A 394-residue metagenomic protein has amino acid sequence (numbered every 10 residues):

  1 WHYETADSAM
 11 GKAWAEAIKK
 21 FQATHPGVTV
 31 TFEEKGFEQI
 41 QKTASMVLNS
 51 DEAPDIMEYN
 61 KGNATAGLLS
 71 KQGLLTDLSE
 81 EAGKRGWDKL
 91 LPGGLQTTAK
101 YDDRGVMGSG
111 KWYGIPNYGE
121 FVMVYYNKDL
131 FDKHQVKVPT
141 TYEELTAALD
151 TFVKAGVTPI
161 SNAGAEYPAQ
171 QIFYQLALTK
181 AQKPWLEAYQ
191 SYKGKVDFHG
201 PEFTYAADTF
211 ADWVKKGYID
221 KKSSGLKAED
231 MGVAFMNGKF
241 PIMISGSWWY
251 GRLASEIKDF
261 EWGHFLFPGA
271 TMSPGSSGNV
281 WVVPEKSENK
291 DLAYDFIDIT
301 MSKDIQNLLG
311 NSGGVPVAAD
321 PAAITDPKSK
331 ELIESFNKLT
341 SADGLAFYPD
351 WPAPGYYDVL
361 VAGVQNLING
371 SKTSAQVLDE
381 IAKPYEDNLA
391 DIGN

Functional and structural regions predicted by a protein language model:
W1-E4, E16-A17, Q22, A64-G67 (+3 more regions): Extracytoplasmic/periplasmic substrate-binding proteins
K20-T98, K133-T140, P241-I242, V315-P316 (+1 more regions): Extracytoplasmic "Venus flytrap"/periplasmic binding protein-like
T29, D132, A342-N394: Conserved C-terminal helix/tail region of periplasmic/extracytoplasmic solute-binding proteins
N63-V122, T146, I172-Y174, P327: Hinge/lid segment of periplasmic solute-binding proteins
G67, G83-R85, K89-L90, S247-D259 (+2 more regions): C-terminal lobe and pocket-closing loops of periplasmic/extracytoplasmic Venus-flytrap solute-binding proteins
D77-G94, K180-Y205, S255-I257, L266-P274 (+3 more regions): Short, solvent-exposed loop/beta-turn-alpha elements that line the ligand-binding surface or hinge of extracytoplasmic
R104, G108-N117, V122, T146-K195 (+2 more regions): Extracytoplasmic/periplasmic solute-binding protein
D150-T151, S191-S223: Glycine-centered hinge/linker elements that transmit conformational signals in sensory and ligand-binding systems
